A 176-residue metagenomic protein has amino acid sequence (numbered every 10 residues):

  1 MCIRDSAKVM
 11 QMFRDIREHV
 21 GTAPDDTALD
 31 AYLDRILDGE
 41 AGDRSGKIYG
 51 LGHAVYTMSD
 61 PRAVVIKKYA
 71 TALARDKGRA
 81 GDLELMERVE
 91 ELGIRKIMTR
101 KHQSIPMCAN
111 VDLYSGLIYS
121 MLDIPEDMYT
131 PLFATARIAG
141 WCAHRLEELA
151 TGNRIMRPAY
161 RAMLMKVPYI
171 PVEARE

Functional and structural regions predicted by a protein language model:
M1: Conserved redox-cofactor binding core of oxidoreductases
R4-E176: Non-transmembrane, aqueous-exposed alpha-helical and coiled segments at domain scale
